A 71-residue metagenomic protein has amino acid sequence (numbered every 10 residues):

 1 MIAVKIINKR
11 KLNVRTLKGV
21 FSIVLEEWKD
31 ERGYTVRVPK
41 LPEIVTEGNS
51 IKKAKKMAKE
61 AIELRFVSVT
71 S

Functional and structural regions predicted by a protein language model:
M1-V24, E31, K52, K56-S71: Short, charged, surface-exposed hinge/linker loops at domain edges that act as mobile lids or interdomain connectors
F21, K40-P42: Short amphipathic alpha-helical segments
I23, V36, E47-N49: Residue-level detection of beta-strand scaffold positions
E26-P39: Short aromatic-glycine-(Arg/Gly/Cys) micro-motifs in beta-strand/loop hairpins
P42-K53: A short, exposed loop/beta-hairpin motif centered on an aromatic-Gly-Thr core
